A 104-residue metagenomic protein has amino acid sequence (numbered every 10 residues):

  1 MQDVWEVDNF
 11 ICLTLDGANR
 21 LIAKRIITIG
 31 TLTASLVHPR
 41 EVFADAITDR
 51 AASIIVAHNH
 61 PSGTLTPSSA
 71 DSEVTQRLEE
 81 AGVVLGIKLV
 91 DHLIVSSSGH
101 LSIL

Functional and structural regions predicted by a protein language model:
M1-I22: Long amphipathic N-terminal alpha/beta scaffold segment
T14-A18, T28-L104: Active-site-proximal loop/helix of nucleotide/amide-processing enzymes and allied scaffolds
